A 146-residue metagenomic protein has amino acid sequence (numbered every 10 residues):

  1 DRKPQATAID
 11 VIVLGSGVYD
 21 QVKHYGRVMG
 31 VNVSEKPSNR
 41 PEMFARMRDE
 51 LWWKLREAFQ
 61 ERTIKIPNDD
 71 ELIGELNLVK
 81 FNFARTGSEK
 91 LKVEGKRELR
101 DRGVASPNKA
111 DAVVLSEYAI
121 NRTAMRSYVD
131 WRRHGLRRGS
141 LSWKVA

Functional and structural regions predicted by a protein language model:
D1-K90, H134-A146: Mg2+-dependent endonuclease catalytic cores in nucleic-acid-processing enzymes, primarily RNase H-like
P67-R133: Charge-patterned, long linear interaction tracts outside catalytic cores
